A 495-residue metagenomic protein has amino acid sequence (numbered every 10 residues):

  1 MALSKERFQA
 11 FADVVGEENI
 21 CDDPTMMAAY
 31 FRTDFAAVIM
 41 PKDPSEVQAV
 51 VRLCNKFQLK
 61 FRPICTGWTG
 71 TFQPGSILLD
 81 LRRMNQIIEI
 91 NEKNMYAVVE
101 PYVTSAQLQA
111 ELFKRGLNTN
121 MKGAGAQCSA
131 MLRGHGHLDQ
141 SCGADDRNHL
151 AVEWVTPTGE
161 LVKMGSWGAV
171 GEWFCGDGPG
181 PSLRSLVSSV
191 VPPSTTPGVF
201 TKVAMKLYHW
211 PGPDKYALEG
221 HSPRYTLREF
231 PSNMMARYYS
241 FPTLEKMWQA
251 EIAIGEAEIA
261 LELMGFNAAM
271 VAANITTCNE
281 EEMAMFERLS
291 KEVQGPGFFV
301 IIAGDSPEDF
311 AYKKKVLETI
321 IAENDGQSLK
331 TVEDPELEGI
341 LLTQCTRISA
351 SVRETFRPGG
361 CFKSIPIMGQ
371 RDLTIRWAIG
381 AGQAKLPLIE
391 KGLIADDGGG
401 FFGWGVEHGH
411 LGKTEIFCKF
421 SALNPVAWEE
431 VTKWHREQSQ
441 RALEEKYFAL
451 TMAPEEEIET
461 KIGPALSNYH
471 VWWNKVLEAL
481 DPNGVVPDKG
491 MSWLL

Functional and structural regions predicted by a protein language model:
A2-M26: Extended, non-globular alpha-helical segments
E6-A10, E245-A284, I375-I394, V431-S439: Short amphipathic alpha-helix segments
Q9, R32-A36, L59-K60, G70-R82 (+2 more regions): Conserved glycine-rich FAD pyrophosphate-binding loop
I20-P24, M40, F61-C65, L79-L81 (+9 more regions): General beta-strand structural signal in soluble alpha/beta enzymes
P24-N85, I90, T414: Glycine-rich N-terminal segment of FAD-binding domains in flavoprotein oxidoreductases, spanning the beta-loop-helix
E46-A49, Q107, L244-A250, S306-K315 (+2 more regions): Short, conserved charged micro-motifs
P101, A106-P242: FAD-binding subdomain of flavoenzyme oxidoreductases
S188, A204-M205, D214-R224, F230-P242 (+1 more regions): C-terminal cap/substrate-recognition region of VAO/PCMH-type FAD-linked oxidoreductases
